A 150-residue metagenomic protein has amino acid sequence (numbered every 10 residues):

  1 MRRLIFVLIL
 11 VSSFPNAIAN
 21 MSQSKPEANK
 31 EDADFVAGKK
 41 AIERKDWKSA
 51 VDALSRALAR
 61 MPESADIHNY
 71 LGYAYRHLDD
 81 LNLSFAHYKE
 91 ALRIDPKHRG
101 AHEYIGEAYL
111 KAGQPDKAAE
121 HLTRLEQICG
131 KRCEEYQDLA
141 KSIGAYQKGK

Functional and structural regions predicted by a protein language model:
N29-R60: Alpha-helical segment of the N-proximal tetratricopeptide repeat
K30, S64, H98, R132-C133: Residue-level recognition of tetratricopeptide repeat
R60, I94, Q127-K131: Structural marker of alpha-solenoid helical repeat scaffolds
Y70, Y104, D138-S142: Canonical tetratricopeptide repeat
